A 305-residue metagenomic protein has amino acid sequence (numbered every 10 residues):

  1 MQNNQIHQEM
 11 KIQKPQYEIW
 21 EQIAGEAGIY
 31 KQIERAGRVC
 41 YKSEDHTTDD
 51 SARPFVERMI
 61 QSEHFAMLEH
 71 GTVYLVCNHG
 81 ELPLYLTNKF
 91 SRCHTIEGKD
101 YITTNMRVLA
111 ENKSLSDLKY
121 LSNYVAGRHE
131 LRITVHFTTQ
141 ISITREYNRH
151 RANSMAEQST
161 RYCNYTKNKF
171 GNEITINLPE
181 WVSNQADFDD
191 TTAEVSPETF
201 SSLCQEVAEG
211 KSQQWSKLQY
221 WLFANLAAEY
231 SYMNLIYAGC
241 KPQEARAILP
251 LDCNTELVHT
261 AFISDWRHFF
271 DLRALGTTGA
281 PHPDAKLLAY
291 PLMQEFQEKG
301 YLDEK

Functional and structural regions predicted by a protein language model:
M1-K305: Family-specific signature for flavin-dependent thymidylate synthase
